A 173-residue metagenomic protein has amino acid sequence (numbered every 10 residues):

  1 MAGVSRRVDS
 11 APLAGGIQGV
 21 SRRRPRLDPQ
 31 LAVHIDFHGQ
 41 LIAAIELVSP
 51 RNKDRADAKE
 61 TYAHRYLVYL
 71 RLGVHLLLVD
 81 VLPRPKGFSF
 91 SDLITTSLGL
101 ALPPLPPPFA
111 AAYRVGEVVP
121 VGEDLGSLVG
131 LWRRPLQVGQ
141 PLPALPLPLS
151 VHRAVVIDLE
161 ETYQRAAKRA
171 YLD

Functional and structural regions predicted by a protein language model:
M1-D173: Gly/Pro/Ser/Thr-rich low-complexity, intrinsically disordered segments predominantly at protein N-termini
